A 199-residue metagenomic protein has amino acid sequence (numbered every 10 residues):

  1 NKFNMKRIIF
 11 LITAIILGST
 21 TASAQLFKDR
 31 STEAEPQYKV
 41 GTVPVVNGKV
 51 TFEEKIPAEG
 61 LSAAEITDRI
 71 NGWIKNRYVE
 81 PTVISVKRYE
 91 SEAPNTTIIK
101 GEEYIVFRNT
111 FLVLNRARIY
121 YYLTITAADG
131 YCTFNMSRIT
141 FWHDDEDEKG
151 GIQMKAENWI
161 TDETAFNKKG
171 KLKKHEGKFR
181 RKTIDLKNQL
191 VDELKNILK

Functional and structural regions predicted by a protein language model:
N1-K28: Bacterial Sec-dependent N-terminal signal peptides
Q25-K199: Ser/Thr-rich, low-complexity intrinsically disordered terminal regions
